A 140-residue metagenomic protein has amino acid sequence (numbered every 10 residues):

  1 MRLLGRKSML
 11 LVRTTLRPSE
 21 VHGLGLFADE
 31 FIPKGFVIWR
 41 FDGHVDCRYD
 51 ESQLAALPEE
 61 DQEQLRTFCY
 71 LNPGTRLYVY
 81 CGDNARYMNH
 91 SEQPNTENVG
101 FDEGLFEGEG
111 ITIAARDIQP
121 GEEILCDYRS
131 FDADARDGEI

Functional and structural regions predicted by a protein language model:
R2-S19, E60-D134: Catalytic core of the SET domain in histone-lysine N-methyltransferases, recognizing conserved active-site
P18-F27: Short aromatic-glycine motifs in intrinsically disordered, low-complexity regions
G25, F31, R116-Q119: Residue-level "contact hotspot" at macromolecular interaction interfaces
P33-K34, I38, D46-R48: Catalytic strand-loop segment that frames the active site of acyl-thioester-processing enzymes
D42-G43, L77: Intrinsically disordered, low-complexity proline/glycine-rich segments
D46-Q62, A135-I140: Short, compositionally biased
